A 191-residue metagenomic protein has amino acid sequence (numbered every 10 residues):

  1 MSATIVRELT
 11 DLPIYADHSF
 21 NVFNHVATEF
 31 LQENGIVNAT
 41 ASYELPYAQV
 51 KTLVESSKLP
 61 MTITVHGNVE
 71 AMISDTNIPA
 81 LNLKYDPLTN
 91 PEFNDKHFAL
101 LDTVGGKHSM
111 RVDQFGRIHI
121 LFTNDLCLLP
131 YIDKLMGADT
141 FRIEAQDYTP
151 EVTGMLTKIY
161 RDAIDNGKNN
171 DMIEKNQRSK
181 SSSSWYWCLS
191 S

Functional and structural regions predicted by a protein language model:
M1-F30, N34-S191: Active-site pocket-lining/capping segments in soluble small-molecule metabolic enzymes
